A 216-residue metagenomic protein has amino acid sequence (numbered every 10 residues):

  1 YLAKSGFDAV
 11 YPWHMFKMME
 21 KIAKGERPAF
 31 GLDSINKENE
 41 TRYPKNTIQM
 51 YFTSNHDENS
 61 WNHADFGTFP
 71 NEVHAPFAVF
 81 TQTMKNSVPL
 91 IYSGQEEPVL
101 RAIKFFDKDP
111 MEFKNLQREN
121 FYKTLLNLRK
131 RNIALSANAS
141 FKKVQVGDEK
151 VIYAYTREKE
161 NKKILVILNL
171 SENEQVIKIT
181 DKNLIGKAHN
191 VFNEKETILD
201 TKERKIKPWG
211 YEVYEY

Functional and structural regions predicted by a protein language model:
Y1-Q49, N71, P98-L128, I133 (+2 more regions): Active-site-proximal helices and loops of the catalytic beta/alpha 8
K37-T41, A78-Q82, L90, D148-E160: Short, surface-exposed beta-strand/loop micro-motifs that present aromatic residues
M50-L116: Aromatic/acidic polysaccharide-binding cleft in carbohydrate-active enzymes
D57-N59, E96-L100, E160, L170-N173 (+1 more regions): Short, solvent-exposed loop/turn segments at secondary-structure junctions
V88-S93, I133-A139: Acidic/polar loop patches that form or flank catalytic/metal-binding clefts of enzymes that bind anionic ligands
V144-D181: Carbohydrate-binding surface patches
E174-E194: Beta-strand-rich binding/interaction modules
L199-Y216: C-terminal beta-strand-rich structural cap/linker in extracellular carbohydrate-active enzymes
